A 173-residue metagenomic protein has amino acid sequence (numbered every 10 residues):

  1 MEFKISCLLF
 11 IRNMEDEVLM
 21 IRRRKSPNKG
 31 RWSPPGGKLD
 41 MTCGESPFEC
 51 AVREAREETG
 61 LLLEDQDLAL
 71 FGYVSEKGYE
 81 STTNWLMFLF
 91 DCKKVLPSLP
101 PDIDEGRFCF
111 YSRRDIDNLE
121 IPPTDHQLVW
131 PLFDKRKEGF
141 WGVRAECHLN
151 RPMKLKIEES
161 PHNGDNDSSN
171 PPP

Functional and structural regions predicted by a protein language model:
M1-L19, D40: Conserved N-terminal beta-strand and adjoining loop/helix that marks the start of the Nudix/MutT-like hydrolase domain
D16, K25, S75: Short, glycine/serine-rich, charged loops/turns that create anion-binding and catalytic segments at active sites
R23-S26, G106-R107: Short, solvent-exposed aromatic-acidic interface loops
P27-W32, N84: A conserved beta-turn-beta hairpin within the catalytic core of GNAT-like acetyltransferases that forms part
P35: Substrate-binding/active-site groove segments that recognize and process beta-1,4-linked N-acetyl-hexosamine
L39-A69, S75-Q127, K154-H162: Unchanged
D134-P173: Charged phosphate-binding loop/patch that engages nucleotide di/tri-phosphates or the phosphate backbone of nucleic
